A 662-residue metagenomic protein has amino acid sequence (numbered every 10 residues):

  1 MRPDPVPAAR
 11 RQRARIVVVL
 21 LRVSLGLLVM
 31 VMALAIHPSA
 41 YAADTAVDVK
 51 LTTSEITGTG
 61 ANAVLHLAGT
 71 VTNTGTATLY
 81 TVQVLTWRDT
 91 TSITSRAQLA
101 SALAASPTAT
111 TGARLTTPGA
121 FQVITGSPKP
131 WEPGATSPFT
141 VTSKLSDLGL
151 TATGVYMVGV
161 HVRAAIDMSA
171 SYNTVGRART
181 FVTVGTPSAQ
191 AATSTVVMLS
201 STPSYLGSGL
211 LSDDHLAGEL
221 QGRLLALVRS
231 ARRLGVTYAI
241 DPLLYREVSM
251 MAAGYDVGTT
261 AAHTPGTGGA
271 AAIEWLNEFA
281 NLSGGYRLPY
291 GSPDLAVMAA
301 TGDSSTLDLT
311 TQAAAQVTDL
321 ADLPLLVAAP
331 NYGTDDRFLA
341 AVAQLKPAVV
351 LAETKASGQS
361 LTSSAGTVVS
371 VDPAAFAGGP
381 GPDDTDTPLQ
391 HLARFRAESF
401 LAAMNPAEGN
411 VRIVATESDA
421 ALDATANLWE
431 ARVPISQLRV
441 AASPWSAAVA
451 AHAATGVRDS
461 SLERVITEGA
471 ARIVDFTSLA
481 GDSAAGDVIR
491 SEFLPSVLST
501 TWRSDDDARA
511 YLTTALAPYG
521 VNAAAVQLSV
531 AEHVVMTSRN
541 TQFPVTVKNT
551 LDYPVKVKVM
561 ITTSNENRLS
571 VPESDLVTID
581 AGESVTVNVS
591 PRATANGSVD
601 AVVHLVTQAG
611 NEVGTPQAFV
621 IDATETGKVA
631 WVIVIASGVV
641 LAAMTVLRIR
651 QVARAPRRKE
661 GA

Functional and structural regions predicted by a protein language model:
R2-P3, R13-Q542, V547-K548, V555-A581 (+3 more regions): N-terminal membrane-targeting/anchoring modules of bacterial envelope and secretion proteins
A8-A9: Ala/Thr-enriched low-complexity intrinsically disordered regions
